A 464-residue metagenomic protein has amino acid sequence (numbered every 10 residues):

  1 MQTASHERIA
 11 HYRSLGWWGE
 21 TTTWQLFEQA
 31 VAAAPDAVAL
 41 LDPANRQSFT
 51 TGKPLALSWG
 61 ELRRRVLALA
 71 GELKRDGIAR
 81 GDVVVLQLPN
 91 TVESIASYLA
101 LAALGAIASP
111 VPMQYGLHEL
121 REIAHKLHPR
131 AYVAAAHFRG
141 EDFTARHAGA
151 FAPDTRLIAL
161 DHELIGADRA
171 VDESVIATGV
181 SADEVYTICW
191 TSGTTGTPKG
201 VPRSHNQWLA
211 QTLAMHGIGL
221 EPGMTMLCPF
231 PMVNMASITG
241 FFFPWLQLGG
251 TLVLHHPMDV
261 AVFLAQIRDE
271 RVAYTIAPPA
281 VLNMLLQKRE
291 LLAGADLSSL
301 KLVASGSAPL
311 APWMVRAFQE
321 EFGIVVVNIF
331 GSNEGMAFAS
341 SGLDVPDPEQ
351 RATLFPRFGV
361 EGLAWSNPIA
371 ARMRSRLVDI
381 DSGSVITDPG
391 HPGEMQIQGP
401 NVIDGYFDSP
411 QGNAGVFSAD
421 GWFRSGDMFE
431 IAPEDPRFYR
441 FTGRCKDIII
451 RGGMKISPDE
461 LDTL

Functional and structural regions predicted by a protein language model:
Y12-T21, H162-V185: Flexible, low-complexity linker/hinge segments
G19, A39-T91, I95-L99, G116-R121 (+2 more regions): Conserved AMP-binding/adenylate-forming core of the ANL superfamily
A56-G60, Y186-A210: Conserved AMP-binding A3 loop
A103-A167, I176: Structural core segment of the AMP-binding/adenylate-forming
Y115-H125, Y132-A134, T275, G399 (+2 more regions): AMP-binding/adenylate-forming catalytic core of the ANL superfamily
L209-T225, V233-Y274, L282, K288-R289: Conserved AMP-binding/adenylation subdomain of ANL enzymes
V272-A277, E290-G359, R374: Gly/Ser/Thr-rich phosphate-binding loop
W365-R376, S382-V416, M454-S457: Conserved ATP/PPi-binding loop(s) of AMP-dependent carboxylate-activating enzymes
